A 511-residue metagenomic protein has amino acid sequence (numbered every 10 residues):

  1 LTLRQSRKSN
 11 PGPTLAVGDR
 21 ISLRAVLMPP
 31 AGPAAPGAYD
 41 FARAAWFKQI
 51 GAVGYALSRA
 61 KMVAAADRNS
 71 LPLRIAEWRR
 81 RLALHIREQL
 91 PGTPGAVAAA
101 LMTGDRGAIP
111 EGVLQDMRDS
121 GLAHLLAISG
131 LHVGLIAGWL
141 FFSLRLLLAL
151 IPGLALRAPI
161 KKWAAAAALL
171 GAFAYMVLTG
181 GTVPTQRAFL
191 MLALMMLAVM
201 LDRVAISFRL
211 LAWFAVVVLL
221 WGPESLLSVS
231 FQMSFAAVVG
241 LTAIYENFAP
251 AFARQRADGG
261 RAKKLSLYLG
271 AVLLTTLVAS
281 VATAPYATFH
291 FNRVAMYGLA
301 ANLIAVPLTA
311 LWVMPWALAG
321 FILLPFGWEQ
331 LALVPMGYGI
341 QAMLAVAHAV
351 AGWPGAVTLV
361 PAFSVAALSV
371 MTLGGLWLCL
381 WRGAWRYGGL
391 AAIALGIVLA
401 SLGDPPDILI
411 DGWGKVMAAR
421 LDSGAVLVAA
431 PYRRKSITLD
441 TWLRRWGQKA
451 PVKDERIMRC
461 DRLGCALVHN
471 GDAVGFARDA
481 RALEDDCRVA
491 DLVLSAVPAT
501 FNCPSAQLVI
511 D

Functional and structural regions predicted by a protein language model:
L1-H124, P498, Q507-D511: Membrane-interface helix/helix-cap signal primarily in integral membrane proteins
L1-Q5, A400-L467, G471: Membrane-interface segments at or immediately adjacent to transmembrane helices that form the boundary between
R7-T14, M62-R68, G92-T93, F252-L267 (+1 more regions): Short, glycine- and charge-enriched coil/turn segments that flank and shape catalytic ligand pockets
N10-P11, I86, L122-A123, P223 (+2 more regions): Generic recognition of flexible, low-complexity loop/linker segments
A25, L101, S129, G180 (+6 more regions): Divalent metal-coordination and catalytic microenvironments
G54, D105, I109-G298, V360-G403: Hydrophobic alpha-helical transmembrane segments in multi-pass membrane proteins
K61-L73, D105, Q115, D119 (+3 more regions): Membrane-interface amphipathic/re-entrant loop segments adjacent to transmembrane helices in multi-pass membrane
L443-D511: Cytosolic C-terminal regulatory domains/tails of membrane transporters and channels
